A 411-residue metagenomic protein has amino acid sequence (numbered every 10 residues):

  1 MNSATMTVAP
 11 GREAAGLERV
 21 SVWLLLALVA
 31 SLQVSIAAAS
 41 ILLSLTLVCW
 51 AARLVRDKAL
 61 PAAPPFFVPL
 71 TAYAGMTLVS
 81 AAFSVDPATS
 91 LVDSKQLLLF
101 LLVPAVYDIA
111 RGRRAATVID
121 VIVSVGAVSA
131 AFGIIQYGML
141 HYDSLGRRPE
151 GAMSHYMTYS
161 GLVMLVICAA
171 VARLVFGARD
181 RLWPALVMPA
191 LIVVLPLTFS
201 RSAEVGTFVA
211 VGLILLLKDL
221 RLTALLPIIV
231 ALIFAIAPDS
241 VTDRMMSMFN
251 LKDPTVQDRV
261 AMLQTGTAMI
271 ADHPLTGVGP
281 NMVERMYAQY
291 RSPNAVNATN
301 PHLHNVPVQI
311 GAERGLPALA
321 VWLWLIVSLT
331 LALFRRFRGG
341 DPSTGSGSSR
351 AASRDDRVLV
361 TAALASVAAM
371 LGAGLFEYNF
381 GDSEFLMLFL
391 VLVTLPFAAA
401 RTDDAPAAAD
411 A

Functional and structural regions predicted by a protein language model:
M1-T89, L101, D108-V123, L174-L182 (+2 more regions): Transmembrane signal-anchor hairpin modules in multi-pass inner-membrane enzymes, especially those that act on
V29, L78, A116-L145, G151-L217 (+7 more regions): Alpha-helical transmembrane segments of multi-pass inner-membrane proteins
I36-R53, D93-V103, T158-I167, E204-G212 (+1 more regions): Membrane-embedded alpha-helical segments of multi-pass membrane proteins, especially the transmembrane helices
L45-A51, R221-L222, I228, L359-A411: Transmembrane alpha-helices of multi-pass inner-membrane enzymes
A82-L91, P196-L197, L375-F380: Membrane-interface helix caps and helix-loop-helix hairpins in membrane proteins
A131, L215-V256, V260-D272, P280: A membrane-periplasm/extracellular boundary helix in multi-pass inner-membrane enzymes that assemble envelope glycans
N250-A261, T276-R314: Long extracytoplasmic/lumenal interhelical loops at the membrane interface of multi-pass membrane proteins
R314-A368: Hydrophobic transmembrane alpha-helices and their immediate junctions
